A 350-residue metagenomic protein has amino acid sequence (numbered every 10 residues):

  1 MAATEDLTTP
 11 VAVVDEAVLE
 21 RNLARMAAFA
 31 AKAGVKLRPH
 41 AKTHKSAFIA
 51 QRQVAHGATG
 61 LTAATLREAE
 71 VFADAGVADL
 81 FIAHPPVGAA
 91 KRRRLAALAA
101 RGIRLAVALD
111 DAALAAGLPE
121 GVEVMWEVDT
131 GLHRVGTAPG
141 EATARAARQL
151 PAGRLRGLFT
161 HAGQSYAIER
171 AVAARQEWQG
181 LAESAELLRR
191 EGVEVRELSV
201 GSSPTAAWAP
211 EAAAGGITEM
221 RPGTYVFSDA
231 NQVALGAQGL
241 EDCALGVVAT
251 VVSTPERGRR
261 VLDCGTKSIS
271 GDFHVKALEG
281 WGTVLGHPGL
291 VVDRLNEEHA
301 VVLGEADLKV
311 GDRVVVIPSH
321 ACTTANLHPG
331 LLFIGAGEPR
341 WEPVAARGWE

Functional and structural regions predicted by a protein language model:
M1-V14: Generic N-terminal amphipathic, Lys/Arg-enriched alpha-helix
V18-I49, G60-T62: N-terminal glycine-rich anion-binding loops that anchor highly charged ligand groups
L19, K42, F72, W126 (+5 more regions): Conserved, mostly hydrophobic/aromatic
V35-K36, R190-E197, V310, A325-H328: Flexible, glycine/charged-enriched surface loops at secondary-structure junctions
H40-I168: Active-site-proximal beta-alpha core segment in soluble small-molecule metabolic enzymes
G121-E123, D129-G239: Active-site loop/helix belt of alpha/beta enzymes
P204-L285: Active-site loop ensemble at the mouth of alpha/beta enzyme cores that anchors a bound cofactor
R257-E350: C-terminal accessory subdomain/extension
